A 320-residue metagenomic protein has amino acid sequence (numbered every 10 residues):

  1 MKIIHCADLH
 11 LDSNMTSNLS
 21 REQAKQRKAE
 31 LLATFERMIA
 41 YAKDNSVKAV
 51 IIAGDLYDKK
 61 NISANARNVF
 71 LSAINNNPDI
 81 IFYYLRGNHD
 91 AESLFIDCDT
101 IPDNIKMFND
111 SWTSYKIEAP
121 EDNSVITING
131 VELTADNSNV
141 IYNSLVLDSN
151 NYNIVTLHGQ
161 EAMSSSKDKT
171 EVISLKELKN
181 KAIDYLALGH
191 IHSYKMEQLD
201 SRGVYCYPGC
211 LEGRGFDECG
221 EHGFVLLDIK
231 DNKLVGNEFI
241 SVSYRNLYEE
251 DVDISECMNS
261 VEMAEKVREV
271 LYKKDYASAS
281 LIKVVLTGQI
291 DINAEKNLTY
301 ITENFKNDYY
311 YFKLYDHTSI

Functional and structural regions predicted by a protein language model:
M1, S46-K48, I80, N151 (+1 more regions): Short coil/turn segments at beta-strand junctions that form active-site/ligand-binding loops
M1-V69: N-terminal active-site segment of His-dependent metallophosphoesterases
R21-E30, T127-E132, R245-E262: Acidic/glycine-enriched edge-of-secondary-structure segments
E36-S46, N143, V261-K274: A short, well-ordered alpha-helical element
S46-V47, T127, A182, S278-S280 (+1 more regions): Short loop/turn motifs at secondary-structure junctions
A49, L56-D228: His/Asp/Glu-rich metal-coordinating catalytic cores of metallo-dependent phosphodiesterases/hydrolases acting on
C219-E221, L226-S243: Active-site C-terminal subdomain of aminotransferase-like
L234-I320: Accessory, non-catalytic peripheral segments of nucleic-acid enzymes
